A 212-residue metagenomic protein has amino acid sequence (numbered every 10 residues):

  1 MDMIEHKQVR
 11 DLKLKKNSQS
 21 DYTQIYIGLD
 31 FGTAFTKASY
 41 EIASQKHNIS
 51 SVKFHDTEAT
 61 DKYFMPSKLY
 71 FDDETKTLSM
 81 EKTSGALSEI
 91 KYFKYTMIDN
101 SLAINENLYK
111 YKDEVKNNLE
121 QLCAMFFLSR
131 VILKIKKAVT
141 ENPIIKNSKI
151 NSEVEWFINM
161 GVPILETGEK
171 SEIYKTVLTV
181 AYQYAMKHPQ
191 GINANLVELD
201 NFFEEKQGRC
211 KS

Functional and structural regions predicted by a protein language model:
M1-K15, E41-E58: Von Willebrand factor
D2-Q24, Q190-S212: Conserved phosphate-binding catalytic cores of ATP/NTP-utilizing and phosphoryl-transfer enzymes
K15-H47, L87, S212: Gly/Thr-rich phosphate-binding beta-strand-loop-beta motif of the actin/hexokinase/Hsp70
F31-A34, E41, E74, P163-L165 (+1 more regions): An acidic- and aromatic-residue-enriched active-site/binding cleft used to recognize and process polar
K37, I132, K175-T179: Short, well-ordered alpha-helical packing segments
S44-E172: Phosphate-binding loop and its immediate beta->loop->alpha context in nucleotide/phosphate-handling enzymes
V154, E166-K211: Glycine-rich phosphate-binding loop and adjoining helix at the ATP-binding site of ATP-dependent phosphoryl-transfer
